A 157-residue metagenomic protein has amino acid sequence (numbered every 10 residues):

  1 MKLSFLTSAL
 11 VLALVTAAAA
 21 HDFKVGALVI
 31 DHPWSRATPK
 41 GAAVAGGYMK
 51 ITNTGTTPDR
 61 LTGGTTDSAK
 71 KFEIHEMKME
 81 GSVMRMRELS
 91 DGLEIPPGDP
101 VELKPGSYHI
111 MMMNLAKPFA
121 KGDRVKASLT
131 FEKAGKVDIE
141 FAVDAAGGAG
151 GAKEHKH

Functional and structural regions predicted by a protein language model:
M1-S8: Bacterial N-terminal signal peptides that target proteins for export
S8-L12, D22-F23: Short acidic/polar N-terminal linker immediately downstream of export determinants
V15-A18: N-terminal signal peptide c-region/cleavage motif recognized by signal peptidases
H21-H157: Compact, glycine-rich, soluble single-domain proteins
